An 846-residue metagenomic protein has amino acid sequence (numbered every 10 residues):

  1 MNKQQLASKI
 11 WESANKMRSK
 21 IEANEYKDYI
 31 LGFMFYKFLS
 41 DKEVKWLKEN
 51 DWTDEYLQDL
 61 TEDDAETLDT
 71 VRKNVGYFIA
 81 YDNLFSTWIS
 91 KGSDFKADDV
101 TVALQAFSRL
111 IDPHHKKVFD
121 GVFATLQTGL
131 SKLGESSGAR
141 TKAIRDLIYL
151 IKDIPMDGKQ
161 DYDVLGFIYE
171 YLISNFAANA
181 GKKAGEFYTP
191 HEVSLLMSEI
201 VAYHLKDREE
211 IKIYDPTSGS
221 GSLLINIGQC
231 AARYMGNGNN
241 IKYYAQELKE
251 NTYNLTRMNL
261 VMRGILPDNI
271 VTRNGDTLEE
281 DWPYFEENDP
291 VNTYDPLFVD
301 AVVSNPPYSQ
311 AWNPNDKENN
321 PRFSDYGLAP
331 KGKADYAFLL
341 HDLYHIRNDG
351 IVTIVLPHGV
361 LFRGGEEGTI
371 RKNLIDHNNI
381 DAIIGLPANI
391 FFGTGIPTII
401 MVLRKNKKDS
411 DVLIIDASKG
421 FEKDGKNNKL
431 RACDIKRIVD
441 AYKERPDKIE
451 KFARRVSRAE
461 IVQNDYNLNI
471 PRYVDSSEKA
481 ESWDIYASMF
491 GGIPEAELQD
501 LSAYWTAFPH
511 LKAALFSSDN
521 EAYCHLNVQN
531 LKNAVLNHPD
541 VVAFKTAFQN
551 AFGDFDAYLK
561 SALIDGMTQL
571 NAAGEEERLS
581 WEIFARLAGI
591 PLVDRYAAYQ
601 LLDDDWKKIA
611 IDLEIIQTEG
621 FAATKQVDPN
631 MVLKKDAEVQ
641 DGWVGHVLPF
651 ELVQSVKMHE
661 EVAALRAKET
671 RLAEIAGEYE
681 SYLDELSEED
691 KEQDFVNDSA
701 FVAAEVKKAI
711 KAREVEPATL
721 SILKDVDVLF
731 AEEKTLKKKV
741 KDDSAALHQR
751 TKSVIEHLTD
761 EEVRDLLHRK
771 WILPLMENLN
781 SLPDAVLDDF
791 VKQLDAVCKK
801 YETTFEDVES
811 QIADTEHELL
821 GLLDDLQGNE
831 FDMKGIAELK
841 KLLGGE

Functional and structural regions predicted by a protein language model:
M1-V201, V271, T277, G385-A388 (+4 more regions): Non-catalytic, mostly N-terminal accessory regions of nucleic-acid modification and defense proteins
K9-I10, K16, E22-F38, P330-L403 (+1 more regions): Conserved Class I SAM-dependent methyltransferase catalytic core
Y36, S220, E250-N251, L278-E279 (+7 more regions): Conserved nucleotide-binding/hydrolysis micro-motifs of P-loop NTPases
K37-N50, D54, F176, L205 (+6 more regions): A generic secondary-structure signal for well-formed alpha-helical elements
N179, E186, V291-Y294, L343-H345 (+4 more regions): Replace "in large, NTP-powered and nucleic-acid-processing enzymes" with "in large, NTP-powered factors and other
K183-S304, S309-N313, N320-Y326, P330-G332 (+3 more regions): Conserved S-adenosyl-L-methionine
I400-A441: Conserved P-loop NTPase
C433, R437, A441-K451, V456: Eukaryote-biased recognition of long, low-complexity, charge-rich segments
